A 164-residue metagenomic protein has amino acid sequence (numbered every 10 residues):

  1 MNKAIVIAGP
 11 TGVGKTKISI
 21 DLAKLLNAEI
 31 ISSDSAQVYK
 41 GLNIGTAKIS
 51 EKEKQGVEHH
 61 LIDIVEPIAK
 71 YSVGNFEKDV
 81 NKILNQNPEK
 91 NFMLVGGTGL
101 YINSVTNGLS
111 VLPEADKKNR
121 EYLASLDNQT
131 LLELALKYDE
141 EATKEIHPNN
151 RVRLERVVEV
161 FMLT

Functional and structural regions predicted by a protein language model:
M1-T164: Phosphate/pyrophosphate-binding catalytic cores of soluble transferases and nucleic-acid-acting enzymes
